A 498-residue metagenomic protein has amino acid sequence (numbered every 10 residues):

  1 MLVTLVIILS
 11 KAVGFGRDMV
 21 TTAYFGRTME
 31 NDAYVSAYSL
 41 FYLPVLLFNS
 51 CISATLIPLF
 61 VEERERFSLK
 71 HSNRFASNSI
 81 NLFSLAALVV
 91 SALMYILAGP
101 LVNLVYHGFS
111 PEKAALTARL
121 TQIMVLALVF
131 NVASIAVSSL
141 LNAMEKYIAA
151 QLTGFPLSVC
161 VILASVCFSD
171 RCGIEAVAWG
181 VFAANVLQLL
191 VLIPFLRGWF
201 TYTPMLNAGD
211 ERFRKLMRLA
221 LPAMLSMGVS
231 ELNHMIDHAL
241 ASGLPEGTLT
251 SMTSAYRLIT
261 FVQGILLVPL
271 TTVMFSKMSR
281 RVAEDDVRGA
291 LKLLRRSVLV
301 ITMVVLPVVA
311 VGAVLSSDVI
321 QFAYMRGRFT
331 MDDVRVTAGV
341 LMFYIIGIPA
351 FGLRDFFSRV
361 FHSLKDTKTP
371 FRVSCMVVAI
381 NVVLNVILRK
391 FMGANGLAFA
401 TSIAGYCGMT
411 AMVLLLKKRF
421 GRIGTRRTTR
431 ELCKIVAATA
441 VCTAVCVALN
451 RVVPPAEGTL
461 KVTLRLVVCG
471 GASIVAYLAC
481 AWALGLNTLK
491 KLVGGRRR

Functional and structural regions predicted by a protein language model:
L2-T22, A184, Q188, L192 (+5 more regions): Transmembrane helical elements of multi-pass membrane transporters/channels
S50-R66, V268-D286, F357-S358: Helix-loop junctions and terminal segments of transmembrane helices in multi-pass membrane transport/translocation
S91-P111, A310-T330, A448-V453: Short membrane-interface helical motifs at transmembrane helix boundaries in multi-pass membrane transporters
F109-V137, F329-F357: Alpha-helical transmembrane segments of multi-pass membrane proteins
L126, V137-A164, I346, L353-I387 (+1 more regions): Alpha-helical transmembrane segments of multi-pass membrane transporters/permeases
T153-L163, C167, R171-G198, M376-I380 (+1 more regions): Hydrophobic alpha-helical transmembrane segments
I193-S230, R288, K418-C433: Interhelical loop/hinge segments that connect adjacent transmembrane helices in multipass membrane
A448-R498: Membrane-proximal transmembrane or re-entrant/amphipathic helices at the cytosolic face
